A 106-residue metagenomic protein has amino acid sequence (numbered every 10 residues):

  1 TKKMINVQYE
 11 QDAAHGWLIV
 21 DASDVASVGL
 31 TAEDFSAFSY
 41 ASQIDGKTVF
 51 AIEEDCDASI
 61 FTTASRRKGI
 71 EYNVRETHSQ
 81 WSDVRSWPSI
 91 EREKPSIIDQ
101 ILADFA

Functional and structural regions predicted by a protein language model:
T1-K3: Short, Lys/Arg-enriched N-terminal segments with co-localized hydrophobic residues within the first ~10-30 amino acids
I5-V7, L30: N-terminal anchoring/stem segment of glycosyltransferases
Y9-E10, E53-C56: A preference for well-ordered globular domain cores that mediate specific macromolecular interactions or catalysis
A14-D45: A short, structured beta-strand/loop element
L18-V20, I52, F61: Generic structural hydrophobic/aromatic packing signal, biased to beta-strands
Q43-E54: A short, exposed loop/beta-hairpin motif centered on an aromatic-Gly-Thr core
D55-I101: Short, compact, well-ordered microdomains
